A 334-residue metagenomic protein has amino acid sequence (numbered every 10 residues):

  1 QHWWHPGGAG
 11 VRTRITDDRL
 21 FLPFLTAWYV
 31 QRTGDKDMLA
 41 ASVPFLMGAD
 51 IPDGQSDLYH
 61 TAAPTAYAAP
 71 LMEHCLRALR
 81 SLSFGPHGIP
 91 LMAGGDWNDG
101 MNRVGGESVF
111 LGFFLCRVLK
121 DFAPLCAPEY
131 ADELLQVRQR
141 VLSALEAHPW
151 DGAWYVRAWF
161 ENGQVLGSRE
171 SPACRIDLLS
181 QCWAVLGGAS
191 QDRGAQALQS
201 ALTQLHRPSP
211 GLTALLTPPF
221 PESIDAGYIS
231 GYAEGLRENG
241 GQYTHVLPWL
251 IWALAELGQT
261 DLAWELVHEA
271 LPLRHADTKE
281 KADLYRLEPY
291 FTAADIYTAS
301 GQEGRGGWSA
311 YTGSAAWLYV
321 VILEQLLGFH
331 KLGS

Functional and structural regions predicted by a protein language model:
Q1-S334: Acidic, mature catalytic/reactive cores of soluble proteins
